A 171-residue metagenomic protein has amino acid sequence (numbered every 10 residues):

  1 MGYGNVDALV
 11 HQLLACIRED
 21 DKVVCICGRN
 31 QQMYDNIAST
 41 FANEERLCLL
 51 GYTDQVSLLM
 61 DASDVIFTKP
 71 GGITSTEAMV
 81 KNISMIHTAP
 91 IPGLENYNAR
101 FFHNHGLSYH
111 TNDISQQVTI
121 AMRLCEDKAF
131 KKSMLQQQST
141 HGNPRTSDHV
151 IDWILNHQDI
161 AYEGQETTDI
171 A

Functional and structural regions predicted by a protein language model:
M1-A62: Donor-nucleotide binding loops and adjacent catalytic segments primarily of GT-B fold Leloir glycosyltransferases
M33-I37, T74, G93-A99: Short, glycine/polar-rich helix-capping loops at beta-to-alpha or helix-loop-helix junctions that flank or form
S57, S75-K81, R100: Short alpha-helical segment that forms part of, or immediately flanks, the ligand-binding pocket in carbohydrate-active
D61-P70: Acidic donor-binding loop of glycosyltransferase active sites
S63-D64, N82-S84: A short alpha->beta transition loop at the rim of the catalytic pocket in nucleotide-sugar-dependent
K81-N82, Y97-L107: Acidic, glycine-centered active-site loop in nucleotide-sugar glycosyltransferases
N104-F130: C-terminal "capping" alpha-helix adjacent to the active site of nucleotide-linked donor transferases in cell-envelope
K128-A171: C-terminal amphipathic helix plus adjacent low-complexity, charged tail appended to glycosyltransferase catalytic
